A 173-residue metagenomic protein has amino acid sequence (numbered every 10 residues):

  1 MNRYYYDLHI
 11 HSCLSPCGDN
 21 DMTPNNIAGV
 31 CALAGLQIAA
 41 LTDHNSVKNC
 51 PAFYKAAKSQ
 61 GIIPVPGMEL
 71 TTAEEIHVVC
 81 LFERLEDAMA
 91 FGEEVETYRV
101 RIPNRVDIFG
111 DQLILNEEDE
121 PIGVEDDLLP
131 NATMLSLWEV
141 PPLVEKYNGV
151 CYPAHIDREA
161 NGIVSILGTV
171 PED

Functional and structural regions predicted by a protein language model:
M1-E74, L167-P171: An N-terminally biased module of ancient metal coordination in phosphate/nucleic-acid-related enzymes
R3, A56-D173: Extended substrate/RNA-proximal surfaces in nucleic-acid metabolism proteins
